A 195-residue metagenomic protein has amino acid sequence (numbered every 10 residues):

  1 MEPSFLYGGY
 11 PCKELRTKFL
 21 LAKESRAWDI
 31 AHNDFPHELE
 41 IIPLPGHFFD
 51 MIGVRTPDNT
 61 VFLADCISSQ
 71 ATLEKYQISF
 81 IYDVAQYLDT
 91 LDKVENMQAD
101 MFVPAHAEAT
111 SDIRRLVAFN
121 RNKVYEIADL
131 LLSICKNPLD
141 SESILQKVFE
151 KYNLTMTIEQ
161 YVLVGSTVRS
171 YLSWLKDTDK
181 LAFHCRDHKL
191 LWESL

Functional and structural regions predicted by a protein language model:
M1-D34: Active-site HxH/HxHxD metal-binding segment of metal-dependent hydrolases
M1-S4, G53, I134, L175: Hydrophobic side-chain positions on well-ordered alpha-helices, corresponding to helix-helix packing/interface faces
P3-F5, V117, S141: A general structural signal for well-ordered alpha-helical segments in protein cores
T17, E38-A128: Metallo-beta-lactamase
L21, P43, L191: Conserved beta-strand positions that form and line the central face of beta-propeller blades
D34, T56, C185-D187: A generic beta-sheet turn/junction motif
S133-L195: C-terminal regulatory/interaction regions
